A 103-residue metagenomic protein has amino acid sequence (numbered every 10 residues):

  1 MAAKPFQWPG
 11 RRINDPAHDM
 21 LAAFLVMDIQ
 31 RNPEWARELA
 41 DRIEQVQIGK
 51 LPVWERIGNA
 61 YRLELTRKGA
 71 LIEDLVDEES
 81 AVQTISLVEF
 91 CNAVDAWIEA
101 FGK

Functional and structural regions predicted by a protein language model:
M1-W54: Negatively charged, low-complexity tracts enriched in Asp/Glu with abundant Ser/Thr
D41-D95: Amphipathic protein-protein interaction modules
A96-K103: Short, charged, intrinsically disordered terminal tails
